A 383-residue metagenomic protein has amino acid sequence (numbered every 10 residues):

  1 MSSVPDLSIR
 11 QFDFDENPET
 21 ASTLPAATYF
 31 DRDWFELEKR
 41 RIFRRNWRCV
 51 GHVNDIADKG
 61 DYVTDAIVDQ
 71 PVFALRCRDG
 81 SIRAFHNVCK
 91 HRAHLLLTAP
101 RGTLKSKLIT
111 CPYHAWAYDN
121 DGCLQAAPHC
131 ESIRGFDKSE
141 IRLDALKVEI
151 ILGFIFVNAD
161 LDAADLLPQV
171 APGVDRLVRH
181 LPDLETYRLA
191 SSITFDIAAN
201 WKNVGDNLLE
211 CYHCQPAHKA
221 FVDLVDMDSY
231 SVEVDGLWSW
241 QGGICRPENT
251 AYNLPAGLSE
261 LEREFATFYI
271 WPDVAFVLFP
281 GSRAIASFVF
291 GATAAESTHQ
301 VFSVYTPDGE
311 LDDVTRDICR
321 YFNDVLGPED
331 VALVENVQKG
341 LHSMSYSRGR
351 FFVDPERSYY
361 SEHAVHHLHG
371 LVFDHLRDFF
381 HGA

Functional and structural regions predicted by a protein language model:
S8-P25: Short, contiguous pre-domain boundary segments
L24-I67, V72: Non-catalytic accessory segments flanking enzyme active sites
F43-W47, H94, H213: Generic structural signal for secondary-structure transition and capping sites
R45-A57, A127-E131, F268-P272: Short Pro/Gly-enriched beta-strand edge/turn motifs at strand-loop
D55-L161, D165-D175, G291: Rieske [2Fe-2S] iron-sulfur-binding domain
S81, N87, E149, F154-A383: C-terminal catalytic domain of Rieske-type non-heme iron oxygenases
